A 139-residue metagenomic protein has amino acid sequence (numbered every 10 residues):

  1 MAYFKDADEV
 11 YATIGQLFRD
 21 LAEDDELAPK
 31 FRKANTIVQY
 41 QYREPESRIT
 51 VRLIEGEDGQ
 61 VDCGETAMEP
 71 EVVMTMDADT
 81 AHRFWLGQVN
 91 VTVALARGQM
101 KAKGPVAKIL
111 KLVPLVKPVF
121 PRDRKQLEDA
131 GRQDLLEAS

Functional and structural regions predicted by a protein language model:
M1-S139: Feature captures hydrophobic
